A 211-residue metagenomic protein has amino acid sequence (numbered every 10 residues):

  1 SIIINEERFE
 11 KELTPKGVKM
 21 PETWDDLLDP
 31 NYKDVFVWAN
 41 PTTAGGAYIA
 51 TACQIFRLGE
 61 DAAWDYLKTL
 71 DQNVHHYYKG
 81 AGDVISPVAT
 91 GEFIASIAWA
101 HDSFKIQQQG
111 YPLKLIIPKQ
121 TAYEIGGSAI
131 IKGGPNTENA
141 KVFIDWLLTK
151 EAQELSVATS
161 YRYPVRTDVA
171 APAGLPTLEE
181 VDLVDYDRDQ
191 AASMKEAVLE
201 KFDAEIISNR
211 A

Functional and structural regions predicted by a protein language model:
S1-E92: Extracytoplasmic ligand-binding site segments that recognize negatively charged/polar headgroups
I3-R8, T51-A52, I125-T137, L155-S156: A bilobed periplasmic-binding-protein/Venus flytrap-type ligand-binding module shared by bacterial periplasmic
E6, N40, A100-H101, T159-S160: Short secondary-structure boundary segments
P30-A39, L147-A170: Periplasmic-binding protein-like
A62, Y66, P135-L147, L155-A158: Short amphipathic alpha-helical coupling segments at ligand-binding clamshell hinges and other catalytic/signaling
Y66-D71, Y77-Y78, Q108-G134: Periplasmic-binding protein-like
A89, F93-P112: A ligand-binding cleft/hinge motif common to bilobed small-molecule-binding domains
A173-A211: Extracellular/periplasmic bilobal clamshell ligand-binding domains
